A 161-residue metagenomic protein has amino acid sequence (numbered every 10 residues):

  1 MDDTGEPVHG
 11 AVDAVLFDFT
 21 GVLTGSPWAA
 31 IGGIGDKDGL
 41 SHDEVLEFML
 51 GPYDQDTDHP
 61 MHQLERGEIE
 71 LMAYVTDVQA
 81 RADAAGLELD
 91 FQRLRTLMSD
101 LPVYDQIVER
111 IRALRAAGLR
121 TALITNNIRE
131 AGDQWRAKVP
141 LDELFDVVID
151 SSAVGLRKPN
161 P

Functional and structural regions predicted by a protein language model:
M1-H9: Actinobacteria-biased recognition of intrinsically disordered, low-complexity terminal regions
V8-E109, A116, I128-E130: N-terminal helical cap/lid subdomain that shapes the substrate entry/recognition surface in HAD-like hydrolases
R115, R120, R157-K158: Basic side chains
T125: Short beta-strand/turn micro-motifs composed of small residues that flank or help shape donor/cofactor-binding pockets
R129-P161: Substrate-recognition "cap/lid" segment bordering the active-site pocket of phosphatases
